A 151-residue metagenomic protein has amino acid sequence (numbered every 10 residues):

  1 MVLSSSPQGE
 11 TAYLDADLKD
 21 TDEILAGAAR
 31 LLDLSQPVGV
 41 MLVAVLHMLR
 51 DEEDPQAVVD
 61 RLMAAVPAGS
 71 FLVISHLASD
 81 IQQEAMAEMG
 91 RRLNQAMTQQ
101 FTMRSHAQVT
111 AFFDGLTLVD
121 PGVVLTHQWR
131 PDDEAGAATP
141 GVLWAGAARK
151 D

Functional and structural regions predicted by a protein language model:
M1-D151: Alpha-helical subdomain
